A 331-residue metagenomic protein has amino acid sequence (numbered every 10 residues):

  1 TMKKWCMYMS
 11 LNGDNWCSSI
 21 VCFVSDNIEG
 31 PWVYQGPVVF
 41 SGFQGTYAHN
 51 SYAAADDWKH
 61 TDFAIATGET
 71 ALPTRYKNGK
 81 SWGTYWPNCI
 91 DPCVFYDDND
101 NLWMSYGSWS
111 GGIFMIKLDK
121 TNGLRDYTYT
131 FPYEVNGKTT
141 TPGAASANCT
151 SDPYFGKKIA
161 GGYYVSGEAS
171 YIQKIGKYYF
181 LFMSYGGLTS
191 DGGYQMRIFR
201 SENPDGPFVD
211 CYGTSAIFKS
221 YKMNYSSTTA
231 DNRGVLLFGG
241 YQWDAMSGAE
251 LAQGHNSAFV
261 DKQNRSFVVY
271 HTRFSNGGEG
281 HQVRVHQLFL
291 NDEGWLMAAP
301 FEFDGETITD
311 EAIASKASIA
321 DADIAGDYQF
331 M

Functional and structural regions predicted by a protein language model:
T1-M331: Carbohydrate-active catalytic/glycan-binding domains of CAZyme proteins, especially the secreted or lumenal ectodomains
